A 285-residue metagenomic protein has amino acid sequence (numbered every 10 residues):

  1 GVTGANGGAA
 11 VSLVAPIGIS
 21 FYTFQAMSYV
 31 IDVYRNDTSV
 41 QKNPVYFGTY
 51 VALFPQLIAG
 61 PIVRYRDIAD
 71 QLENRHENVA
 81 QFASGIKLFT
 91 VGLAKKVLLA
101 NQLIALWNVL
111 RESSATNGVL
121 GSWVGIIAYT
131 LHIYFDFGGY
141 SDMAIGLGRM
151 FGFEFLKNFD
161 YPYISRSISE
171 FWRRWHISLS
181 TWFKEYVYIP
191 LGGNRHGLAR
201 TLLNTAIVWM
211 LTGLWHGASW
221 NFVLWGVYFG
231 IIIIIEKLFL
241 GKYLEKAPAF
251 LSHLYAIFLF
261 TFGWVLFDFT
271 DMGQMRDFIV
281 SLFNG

Functional and structural regions predicted by a protein language model:
G1-G285: Membrane-embedded transmembrane alpha-helical bundles that form the catalytic cores of multi-pass lipid-modifying
